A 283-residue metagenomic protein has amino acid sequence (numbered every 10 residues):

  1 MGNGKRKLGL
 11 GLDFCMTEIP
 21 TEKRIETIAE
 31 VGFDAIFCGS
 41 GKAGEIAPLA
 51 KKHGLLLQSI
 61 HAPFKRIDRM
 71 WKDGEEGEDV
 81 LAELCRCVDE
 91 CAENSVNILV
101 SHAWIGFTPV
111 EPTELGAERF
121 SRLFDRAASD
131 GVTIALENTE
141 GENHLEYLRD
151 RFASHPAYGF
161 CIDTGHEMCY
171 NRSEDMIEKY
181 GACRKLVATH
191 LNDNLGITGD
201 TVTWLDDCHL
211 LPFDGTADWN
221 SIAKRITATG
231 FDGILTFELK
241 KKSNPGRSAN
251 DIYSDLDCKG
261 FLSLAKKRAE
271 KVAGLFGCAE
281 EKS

Functional and structural regions predicted by a protein language model:
M1-G9, E18-K23, T27, V96 (+1 more regions): Histidine-acidic metal/acid-base catalytic patches
M1-R86, A92, A128, R184-L186 (+1 more regions): N-terminal pre-domain/capping segments
F14-M16, K42, H61-R66, A103-F107 (+4 more regions): Active-site-proximal loop/turn and secondary-structure-junction residues that shape catalytic pockets, frequently
D34-A35, L56, N97, T133 (+1 more regions): Residue-level detector of anion-binding/catalytic polar loops
E45-H53, E118-A127, R151, S221-R225: Catalytic-core regions built around general acid/base machinery
P63-A82, I105-L115, D200-L210, P245-L256: Surface-exposed, active-site-proximal loop segments in enzymatic domains
W71-F160: Active-site acidic/histidine proton-transfer and metal-coordination neighborhood in alpha/beta enzyme cores
